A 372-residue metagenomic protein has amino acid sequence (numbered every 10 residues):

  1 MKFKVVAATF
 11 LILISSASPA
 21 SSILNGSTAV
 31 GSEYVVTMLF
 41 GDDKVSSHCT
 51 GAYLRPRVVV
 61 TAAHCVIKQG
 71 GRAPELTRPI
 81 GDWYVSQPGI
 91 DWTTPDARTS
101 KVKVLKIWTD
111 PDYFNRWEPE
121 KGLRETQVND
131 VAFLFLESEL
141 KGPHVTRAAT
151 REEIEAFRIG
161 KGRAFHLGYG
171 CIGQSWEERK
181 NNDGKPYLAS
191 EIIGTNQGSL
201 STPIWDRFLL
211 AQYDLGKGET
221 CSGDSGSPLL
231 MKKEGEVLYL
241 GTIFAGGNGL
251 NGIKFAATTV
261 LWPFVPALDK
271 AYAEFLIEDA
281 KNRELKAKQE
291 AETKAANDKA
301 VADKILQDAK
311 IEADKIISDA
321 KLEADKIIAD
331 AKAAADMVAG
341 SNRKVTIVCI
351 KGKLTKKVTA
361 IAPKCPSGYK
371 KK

Functional and structural regions predicted by a protein language model:
M1-A20, A271: Secretory targeting and sorting signals
S22-V30, G41-K44, A73-G142, R151-E153 (+1 more regions): Conserved catalytic-core segment of clan PA serine endopeptidases
A29-V36, H48, Y53-I67, P74-Y84 (+2 more regions): C-terminal subregion of chymotrypsin/trypsin-like serine protease catalytic domains
V36-F40, T346-K351: A short beta-strand micro-motif
D43-K44, V59, C65-I67, F114 (+3 more regions): Solvent-exposed loop/turn segments at secondary-structure junctions within structured extracellular/periplasmic domains
Q127-K217, L261-V265: Chymotrypsin/trypsin-fold serine protease catalytic domain
A280, E284-A287, A291-A309, A313-A320 (+2 more regions): Long, amphipathic coiled-coil
